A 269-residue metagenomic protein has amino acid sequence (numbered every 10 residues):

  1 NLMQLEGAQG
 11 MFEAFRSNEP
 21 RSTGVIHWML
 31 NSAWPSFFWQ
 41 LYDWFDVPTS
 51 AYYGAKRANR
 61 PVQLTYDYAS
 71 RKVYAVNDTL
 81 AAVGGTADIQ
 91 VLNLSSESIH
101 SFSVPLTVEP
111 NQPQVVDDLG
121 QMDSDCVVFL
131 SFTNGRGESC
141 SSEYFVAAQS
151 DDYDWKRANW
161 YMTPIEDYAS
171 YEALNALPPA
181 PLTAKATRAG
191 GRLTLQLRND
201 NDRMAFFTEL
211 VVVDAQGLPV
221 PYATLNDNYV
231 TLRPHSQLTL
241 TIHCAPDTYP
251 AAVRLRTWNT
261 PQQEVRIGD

Functional and structural regions predicted by a protein language model:
N1-D227, L232-I242, T248-A252: Carbohydrate-binding surfaces of carbohydrate-active enzymes
V253-T257: Short, compositionally biased
P261-R266: Eukaryote-biased activation of long, low-complexity terminal tails and linkers
